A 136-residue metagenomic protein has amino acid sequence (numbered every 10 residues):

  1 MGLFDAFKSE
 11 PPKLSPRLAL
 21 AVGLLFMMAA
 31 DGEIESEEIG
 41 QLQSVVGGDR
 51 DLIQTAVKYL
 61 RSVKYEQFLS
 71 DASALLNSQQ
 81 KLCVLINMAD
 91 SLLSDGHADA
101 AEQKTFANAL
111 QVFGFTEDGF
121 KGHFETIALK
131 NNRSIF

Functional and structural regions predicted by a protein language model:
M1-F136: Small-residue-enriched hydrophobic alpha-helices in membranes
